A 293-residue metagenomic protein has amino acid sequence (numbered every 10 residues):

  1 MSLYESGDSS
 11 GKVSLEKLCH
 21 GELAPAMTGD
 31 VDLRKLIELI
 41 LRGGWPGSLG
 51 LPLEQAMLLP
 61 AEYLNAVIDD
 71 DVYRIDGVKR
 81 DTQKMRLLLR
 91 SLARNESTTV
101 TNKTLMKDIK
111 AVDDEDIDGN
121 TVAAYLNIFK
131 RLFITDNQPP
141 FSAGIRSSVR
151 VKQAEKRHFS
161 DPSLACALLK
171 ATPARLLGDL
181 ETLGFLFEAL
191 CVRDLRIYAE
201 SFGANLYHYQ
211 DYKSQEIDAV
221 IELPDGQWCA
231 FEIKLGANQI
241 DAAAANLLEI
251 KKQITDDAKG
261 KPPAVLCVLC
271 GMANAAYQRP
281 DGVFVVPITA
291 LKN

Functional and structural regions predicted by a protein language model:
M1-C19: Conserved small helical "lid"/interfacial subdomain of P-loop NTPases
H20-A66: Amphipathic alpha-helical "lid/sensor" segments that cap RecA-like P-loop NTPase cores
L49-Q227: Accessory nucleic acid-recognition modules appended to NTPase machines
E200-S201, L248-P262: Arginine/glycine-rich "motif VI" loop of SF2 helicases in the C-terminal RecA-like domain
Q210, V268-G271: Short beta-strand/turn micro-motifs composed of small residues that flank or help shape donor/cofactor-binding pockets
W228-Q239: Active-site ExK catalytic segment of metal-dependent nucleases
A237-L248: Active-site-adjacent loop/helix micro-motif of nuclease/hydrolase catalytic cores
G271-N293: Domain-level recognition of nuclease-like catalytic cores that cleave nucleotide substrates
